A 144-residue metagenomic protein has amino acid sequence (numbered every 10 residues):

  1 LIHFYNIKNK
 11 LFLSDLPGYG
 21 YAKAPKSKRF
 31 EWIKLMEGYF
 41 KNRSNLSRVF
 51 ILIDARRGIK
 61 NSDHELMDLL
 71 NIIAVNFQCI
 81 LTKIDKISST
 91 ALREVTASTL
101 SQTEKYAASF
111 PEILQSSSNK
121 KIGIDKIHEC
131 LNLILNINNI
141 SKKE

Functional and structural regions predicted by a protein language model:
L1-K28, L133-E144: Conserved G1/Walker A P-loop phosphate-binding module
N6, I51, L114: Conserved beta-strand segments that form the floor/walls of ligand-binding pockets within enzyme and binding domains
N6-N9, N42-N45, N61, N71 (+4 more regions): Detector for Asparagine
L11, G18-Y21, R56-G58, K83-S88 (+1 more regions): Conserved nucleotide-binding/hydrolysis micro-motifs of P-loop NTPases
I33-P111: Conserved C-terminal guanine-recognition region of P-loop GTPase G domains, centered on the G4
K86-E144: Canonical P-loop GTPase G-domain recognition
